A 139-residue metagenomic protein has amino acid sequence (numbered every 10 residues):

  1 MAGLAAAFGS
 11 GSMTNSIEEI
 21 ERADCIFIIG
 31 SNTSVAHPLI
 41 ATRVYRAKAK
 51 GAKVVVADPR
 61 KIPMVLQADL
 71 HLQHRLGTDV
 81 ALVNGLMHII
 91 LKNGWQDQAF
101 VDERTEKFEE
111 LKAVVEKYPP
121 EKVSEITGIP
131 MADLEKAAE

Functional and structural regions predicted by a protein language model:
M1-E139: Cofactor-pocket helix-loop regions in the catalytic cores of large enzyme subunits
